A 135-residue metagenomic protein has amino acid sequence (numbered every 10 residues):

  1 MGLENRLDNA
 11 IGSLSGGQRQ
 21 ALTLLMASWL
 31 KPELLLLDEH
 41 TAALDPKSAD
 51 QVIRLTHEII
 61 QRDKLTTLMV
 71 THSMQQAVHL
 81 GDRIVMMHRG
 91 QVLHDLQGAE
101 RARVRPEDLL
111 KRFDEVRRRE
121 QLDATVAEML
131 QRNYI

Functional and structural regions predicted by a protein language model:
M1-G12: Conserved ABC nucleotide-binding domain
E39-H40: Walker B catalytic motif
D45: ABC-family nucleotide-binding domains
A49-D63: Helical segment within the ABC ATPase nucleotide-binding domain
T71-H72: H-loop/switch region of ABC-family ATPase nucleotide-binding domains
A77-H79: A short, surface-exposed alpha-helical micro-motif characterized by mixed small hydrophobic and charged/polar residues
Q91-R117: Conserved beta-strand-loop-alpha-helix hinge in the C-terminal portion of ABC ATPase nucleotide-binding domains
